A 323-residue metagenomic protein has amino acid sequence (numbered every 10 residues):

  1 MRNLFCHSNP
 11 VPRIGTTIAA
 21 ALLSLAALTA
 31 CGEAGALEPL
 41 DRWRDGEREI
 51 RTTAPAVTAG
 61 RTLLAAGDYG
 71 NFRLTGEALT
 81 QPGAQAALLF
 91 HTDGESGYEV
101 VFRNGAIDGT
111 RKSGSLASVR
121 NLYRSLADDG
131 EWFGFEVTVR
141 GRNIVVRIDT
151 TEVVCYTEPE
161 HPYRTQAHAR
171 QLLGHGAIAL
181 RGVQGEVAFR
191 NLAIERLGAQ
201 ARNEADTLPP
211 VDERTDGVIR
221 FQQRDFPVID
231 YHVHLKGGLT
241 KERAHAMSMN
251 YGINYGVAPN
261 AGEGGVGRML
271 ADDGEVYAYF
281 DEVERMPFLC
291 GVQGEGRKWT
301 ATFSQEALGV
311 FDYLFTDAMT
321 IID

Functional and structural regions predicted by a protein language model:
N3-A21: Bacterial N-terminal signal peptides that target proteins for export
A19, L23-A36: Bacterial Sec-dependent signal peptides at the C-terminal "C-region" and cleavage site
C31-D212: Carbohydrate-interacting regions of secretory-pathway proteins
P55-Q81, Q85, E242-Y277: N-terminal, post-signal-peptide region of Sec/Tat-exported proteins
P82, L235-T240, V292-W299: Short beta->alpha connector loops
D212-G237: Replace "His-x-His-based motif
V228-H234, R243-G267, P287-Q293, T316-M319: Divalent metal-dependent hydrolysis catalytic cores, especially in the metallo-beta-lactamase
L270-D323: Extended substrate/RNA-proximal surfaces in nucleic-acid metabolism proteins
